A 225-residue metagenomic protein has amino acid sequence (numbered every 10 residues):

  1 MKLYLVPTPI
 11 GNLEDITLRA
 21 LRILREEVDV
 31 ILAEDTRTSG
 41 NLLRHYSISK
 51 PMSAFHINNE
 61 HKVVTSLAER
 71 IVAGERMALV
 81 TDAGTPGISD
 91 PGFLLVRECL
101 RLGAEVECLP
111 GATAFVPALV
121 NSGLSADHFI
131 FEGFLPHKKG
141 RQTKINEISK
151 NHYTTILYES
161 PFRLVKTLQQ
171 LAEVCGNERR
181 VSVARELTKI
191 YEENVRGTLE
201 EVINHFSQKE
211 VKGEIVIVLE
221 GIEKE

Functional and structural regions predicted by a protein language model:
M1-I57: Glycine-rich, flexible N-terminal cofactor/catalytic loop recognition
L24-I31, G103-V106, T154-T155: Short active-site oxyanion
A33-E34, D90, Y158: Short beta-strand scaffold positions
A54-H61, F134-P136: Conserved helicase motor
V64-T113: Glycine/small-residue-rich loop that forms an oxyanion/phosphate-binding "nest" at active or ligand-binding sites
R70, G140-I156, V174, V218: A charged, well-structured terminal subsegment
L94-N151: Class I SAM-dependent methyltransferase SAM-binding "motif I" and its flanking Rossmann-like core
T154, Y158-E225: A contiguous loop/helix-start segment that scaffolds small-molecule binding in enzyme catalytic cores
